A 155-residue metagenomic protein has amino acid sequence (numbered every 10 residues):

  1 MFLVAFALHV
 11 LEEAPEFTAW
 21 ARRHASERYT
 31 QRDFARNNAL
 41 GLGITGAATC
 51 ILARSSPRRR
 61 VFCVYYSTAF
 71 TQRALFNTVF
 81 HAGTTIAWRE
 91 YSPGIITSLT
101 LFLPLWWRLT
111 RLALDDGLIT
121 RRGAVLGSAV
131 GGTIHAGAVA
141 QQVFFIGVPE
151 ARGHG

Functional and structural regions predicted by a protein language model:
M1-G155: Short amphipathic, positively biased membrane-proximal segments that drive organelle/inner-membrane targeting
